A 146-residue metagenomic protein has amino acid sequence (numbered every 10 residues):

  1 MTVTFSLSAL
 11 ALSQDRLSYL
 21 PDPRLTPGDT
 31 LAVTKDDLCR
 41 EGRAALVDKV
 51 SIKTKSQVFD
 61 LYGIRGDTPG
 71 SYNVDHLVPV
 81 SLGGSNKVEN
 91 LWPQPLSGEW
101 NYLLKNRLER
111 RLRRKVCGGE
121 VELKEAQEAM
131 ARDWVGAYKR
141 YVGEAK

Functional and structural regions predicted by a protein language model:
M1-N73, L82-K146: Nuclease and nuclease-like effector domains acting on nucleic acids or nucleotide cofactors
P79: Short active-site segment of divalent metal-dependent hydrolases/proteases that encodes the spacing between
